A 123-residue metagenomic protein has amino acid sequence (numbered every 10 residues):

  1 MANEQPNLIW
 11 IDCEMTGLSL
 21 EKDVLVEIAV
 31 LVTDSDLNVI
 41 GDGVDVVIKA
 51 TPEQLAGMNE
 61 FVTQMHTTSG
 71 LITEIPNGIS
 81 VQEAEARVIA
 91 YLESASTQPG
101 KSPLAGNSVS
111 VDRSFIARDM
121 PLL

Functional and structural regions predicted by a protein language model:
A2-I11, T16-G106: Conserved non-catalytic scaffold segment of RNase H-like nuclease domains
A95-S96, V111-L123: Substrate-recognition/cap helix-loop segment adjacent to the acidic, metal-dependent catalytic center of Asp-based
